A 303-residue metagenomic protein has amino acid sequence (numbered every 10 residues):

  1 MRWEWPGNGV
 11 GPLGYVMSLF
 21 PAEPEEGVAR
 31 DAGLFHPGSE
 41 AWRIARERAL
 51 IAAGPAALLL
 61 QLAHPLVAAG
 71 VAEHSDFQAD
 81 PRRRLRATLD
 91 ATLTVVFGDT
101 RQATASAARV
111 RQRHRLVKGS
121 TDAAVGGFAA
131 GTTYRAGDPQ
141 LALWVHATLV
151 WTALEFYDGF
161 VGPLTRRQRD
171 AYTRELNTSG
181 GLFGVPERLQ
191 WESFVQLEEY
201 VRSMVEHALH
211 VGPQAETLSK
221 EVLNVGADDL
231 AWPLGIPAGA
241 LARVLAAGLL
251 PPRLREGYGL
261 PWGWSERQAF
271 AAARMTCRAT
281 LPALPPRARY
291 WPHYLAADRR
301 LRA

Functional and structural regions predicted by a protein language model:
M1-A303: Mature, function-bearing regions of proteins
